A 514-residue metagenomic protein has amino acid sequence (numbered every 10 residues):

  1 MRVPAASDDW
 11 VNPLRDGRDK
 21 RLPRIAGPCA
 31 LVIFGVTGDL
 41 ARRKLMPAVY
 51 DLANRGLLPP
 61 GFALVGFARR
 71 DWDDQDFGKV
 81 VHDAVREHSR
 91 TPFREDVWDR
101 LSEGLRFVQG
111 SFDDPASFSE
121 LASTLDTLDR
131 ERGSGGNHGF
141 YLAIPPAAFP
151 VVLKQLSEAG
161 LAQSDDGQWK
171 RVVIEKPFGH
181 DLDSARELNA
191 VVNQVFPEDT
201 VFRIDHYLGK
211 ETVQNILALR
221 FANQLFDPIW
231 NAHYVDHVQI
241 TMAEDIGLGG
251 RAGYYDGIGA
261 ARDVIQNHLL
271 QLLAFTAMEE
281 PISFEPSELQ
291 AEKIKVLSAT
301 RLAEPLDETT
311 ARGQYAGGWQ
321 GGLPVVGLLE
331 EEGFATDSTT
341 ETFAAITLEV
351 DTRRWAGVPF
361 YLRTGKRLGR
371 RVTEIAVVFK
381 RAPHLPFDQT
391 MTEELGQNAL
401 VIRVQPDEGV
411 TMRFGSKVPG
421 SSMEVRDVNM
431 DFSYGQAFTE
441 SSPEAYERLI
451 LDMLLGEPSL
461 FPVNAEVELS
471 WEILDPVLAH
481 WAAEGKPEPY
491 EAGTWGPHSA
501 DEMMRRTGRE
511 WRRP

Functional and structural regions predicted by a protein language model:
M1-I174, F178-P514: Secretory/organelle targeting and membrane-embedding segments
